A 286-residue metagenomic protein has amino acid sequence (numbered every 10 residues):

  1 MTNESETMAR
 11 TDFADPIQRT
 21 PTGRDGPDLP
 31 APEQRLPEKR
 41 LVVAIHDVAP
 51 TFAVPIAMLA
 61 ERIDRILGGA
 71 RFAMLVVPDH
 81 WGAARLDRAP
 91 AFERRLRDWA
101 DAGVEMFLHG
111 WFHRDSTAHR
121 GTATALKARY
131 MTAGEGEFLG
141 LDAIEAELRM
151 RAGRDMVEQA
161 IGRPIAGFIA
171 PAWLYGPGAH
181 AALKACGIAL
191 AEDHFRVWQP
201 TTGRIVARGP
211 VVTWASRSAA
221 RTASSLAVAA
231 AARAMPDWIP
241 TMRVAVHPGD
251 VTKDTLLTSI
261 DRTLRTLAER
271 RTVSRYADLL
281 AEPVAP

Functional and structural regions predicted by a protein language model:
F13-E105, L257: Active-site beta->alpha N-cap acidic-glycine motif
L29, L67, R71-A73, L190-A191 (+2 more regions): C-terminal domain-boundary segment and adjacent tail
L41-I45, F72-M74, M106-H109, A166-F168 (+2 more regions): Hydrophobic faces of well-ordered beta-strands that scaffold small-molecule active sites in alpha/beta enzyme cores
V48-P55, P78-A91, R114, I169-G178 (+2 more regions): Acidic-and-aromatic substrate-binding clefts and catalytic sites of carbohydrate-active enzymes
E105-T124: Short, solvent-exposed beta-strand-terminating loops
R120-A143: Active-site gating loops and adjacent loop-to-helix segments of metal-dependent hydrolytic enzymes
L139-T213, T252-L257: Catalytic domains of cell-wall/extracellular-matrix polysaccharide-remodeling enzymes, centered on de-N-acetylation
A207-V251: A conserved mid-domain beta-alpha-beta active-site/ligand-binding segment of alpha/beta enzyme cores
